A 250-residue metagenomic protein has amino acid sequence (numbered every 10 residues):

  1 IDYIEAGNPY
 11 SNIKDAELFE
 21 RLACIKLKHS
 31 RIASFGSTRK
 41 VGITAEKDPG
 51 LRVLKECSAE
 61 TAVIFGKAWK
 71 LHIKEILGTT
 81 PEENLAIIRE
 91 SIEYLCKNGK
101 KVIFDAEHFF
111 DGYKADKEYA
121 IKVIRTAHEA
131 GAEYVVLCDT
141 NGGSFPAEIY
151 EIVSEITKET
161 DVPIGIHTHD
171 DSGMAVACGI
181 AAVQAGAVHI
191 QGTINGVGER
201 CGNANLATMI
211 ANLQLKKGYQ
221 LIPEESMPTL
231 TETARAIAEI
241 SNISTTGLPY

Functional and structural regions predicted by a protein language model:
I1-Y250: Catalytic cores and adjacent flexible loops of soluble metabolic enzymes that perform enolate/carbanion chemistry on
